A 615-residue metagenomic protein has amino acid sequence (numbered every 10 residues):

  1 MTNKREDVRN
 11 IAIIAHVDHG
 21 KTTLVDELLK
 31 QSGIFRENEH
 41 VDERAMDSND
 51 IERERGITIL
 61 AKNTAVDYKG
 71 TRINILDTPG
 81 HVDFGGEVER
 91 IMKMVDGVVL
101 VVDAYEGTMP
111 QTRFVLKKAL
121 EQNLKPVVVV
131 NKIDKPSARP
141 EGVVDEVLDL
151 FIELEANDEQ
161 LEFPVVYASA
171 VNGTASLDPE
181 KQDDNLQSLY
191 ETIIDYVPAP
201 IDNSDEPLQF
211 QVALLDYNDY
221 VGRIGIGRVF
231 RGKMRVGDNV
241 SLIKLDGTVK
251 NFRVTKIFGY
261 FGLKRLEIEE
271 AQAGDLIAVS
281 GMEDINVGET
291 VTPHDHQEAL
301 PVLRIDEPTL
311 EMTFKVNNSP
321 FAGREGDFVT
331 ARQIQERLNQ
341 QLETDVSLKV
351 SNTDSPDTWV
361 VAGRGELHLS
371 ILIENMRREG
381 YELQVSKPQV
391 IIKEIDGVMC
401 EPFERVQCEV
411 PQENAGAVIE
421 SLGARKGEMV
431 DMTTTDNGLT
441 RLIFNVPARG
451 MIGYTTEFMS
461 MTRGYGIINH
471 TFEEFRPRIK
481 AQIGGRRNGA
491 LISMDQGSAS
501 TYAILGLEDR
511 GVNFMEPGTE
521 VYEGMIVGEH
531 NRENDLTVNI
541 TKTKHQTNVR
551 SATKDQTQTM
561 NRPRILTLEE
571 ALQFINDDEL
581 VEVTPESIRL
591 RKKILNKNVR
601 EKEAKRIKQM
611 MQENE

Functional and structural regions predicted by a protein language model:
M1-E615: Structural and coupling elements of P-loop NTPases
